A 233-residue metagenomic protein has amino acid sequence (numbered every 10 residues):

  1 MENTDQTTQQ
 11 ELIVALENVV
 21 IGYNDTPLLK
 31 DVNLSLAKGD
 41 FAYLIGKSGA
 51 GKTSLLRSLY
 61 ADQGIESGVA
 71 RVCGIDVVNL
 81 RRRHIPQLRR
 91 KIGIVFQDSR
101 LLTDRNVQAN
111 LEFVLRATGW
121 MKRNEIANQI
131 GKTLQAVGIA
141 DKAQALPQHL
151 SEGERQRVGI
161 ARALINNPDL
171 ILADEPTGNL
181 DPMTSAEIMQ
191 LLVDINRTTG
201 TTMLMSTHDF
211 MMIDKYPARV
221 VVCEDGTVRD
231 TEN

Functional and structural regions predicted by a protein language model:
Y60: Helix-to-loop junction immediately C-terminal to a conserved catalytic motif
G68-D76: Conserved ABC transporter NBD signature motif
V77-G93, R123: ABC ATPase NBD coupling module
D104-F113: Short coil-to-helix segment of the ABC ATPase nucleotide-binding domain corresponding to the Q-loop/switch region
A145-Q148, N166, T199: Conserved signature/switch motifs of ABC ATPase nucleotide-binding domains
L146-Q156: Conserved ABC ATPase signature
I171-D174: Catalytic Walker B motif of ABC-type/P-loop ATPase nucleotide-binding domains
